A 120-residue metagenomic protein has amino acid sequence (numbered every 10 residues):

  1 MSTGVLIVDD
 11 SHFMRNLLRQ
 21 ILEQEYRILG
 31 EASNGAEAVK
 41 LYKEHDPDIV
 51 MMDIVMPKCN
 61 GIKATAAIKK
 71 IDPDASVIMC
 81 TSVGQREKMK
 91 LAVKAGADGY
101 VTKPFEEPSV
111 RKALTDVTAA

Functional and structural regions predicted by a protein language model:
I7, M52-D53: Active-site T/S-Asp motif of two-component receiver
H12-G30: Two-component/phosphorelay signaling modules centered on CheY-like receiver
N34-E37, N60-K63: Acidic catalytic/metal-coordinating carboxylates
H45-M51: Active-site beta3 strand of CheY-like receiver
P57-N60, Q85: The feature encodes the CheY-like receiver
E87, F105-L114: C-terminal output helix
